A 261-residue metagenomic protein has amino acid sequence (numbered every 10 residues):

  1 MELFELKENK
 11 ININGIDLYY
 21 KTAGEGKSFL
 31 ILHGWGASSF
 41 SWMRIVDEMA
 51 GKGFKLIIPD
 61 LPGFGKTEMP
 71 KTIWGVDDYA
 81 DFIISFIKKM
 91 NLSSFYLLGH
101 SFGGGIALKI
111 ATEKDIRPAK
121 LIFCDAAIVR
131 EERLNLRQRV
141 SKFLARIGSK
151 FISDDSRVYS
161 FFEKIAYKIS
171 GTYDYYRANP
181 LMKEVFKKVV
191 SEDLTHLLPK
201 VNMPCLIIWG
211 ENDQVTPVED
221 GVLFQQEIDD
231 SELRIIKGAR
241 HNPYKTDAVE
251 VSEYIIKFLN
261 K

Functional and structural regions predicted by a protein language model:
M1-F29, G51-F54, L92-S93, V129 (+1 more regions): Alpha/beta-hydrolase fold catalytic core
I16-K66: Conserved HGGG/HGGXW glycine-rich cap/lid loop of the alpha/beta-hydrolase fold
K21, G51, I58-L98, E253: Active-site loop/oxyanion-hole signature of alpha/beta-hydrolase fold enzymes
G99-G103, A107: Gly/Ala-rich beta-loop-alpha elbow adjacent to hydrolase catalytic centers
L108-E113, A119-F151: Flexible "cap/lid" loop of the alpha/beta hydrolase fold
L134-N135, R146-M203: Conserved alpha/beta-hydrolase catalytic His-Asp/Glu region
V201, I207-W209, D213: Short beta-strand/loop motif that positions the catalytic acidic residue of the alpha/beta-hydrolase fold
A239-A248: Catalytic histidine-centered segment of alpha/beta-hydrolase-like enzymes
